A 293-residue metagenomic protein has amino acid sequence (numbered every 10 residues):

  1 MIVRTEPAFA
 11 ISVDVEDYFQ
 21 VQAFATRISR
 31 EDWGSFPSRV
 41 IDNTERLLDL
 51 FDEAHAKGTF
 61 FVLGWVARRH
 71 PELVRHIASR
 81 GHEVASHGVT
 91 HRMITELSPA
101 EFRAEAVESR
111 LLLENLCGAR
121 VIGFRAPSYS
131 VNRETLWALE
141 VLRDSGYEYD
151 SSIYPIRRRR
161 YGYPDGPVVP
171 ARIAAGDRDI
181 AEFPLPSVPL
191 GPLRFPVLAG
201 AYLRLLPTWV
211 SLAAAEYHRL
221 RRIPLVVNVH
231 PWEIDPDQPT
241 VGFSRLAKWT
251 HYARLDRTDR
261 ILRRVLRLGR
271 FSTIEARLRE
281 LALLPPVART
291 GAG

Functional and structural regions predicted by a protein language model:
I2-E83: Active-site beta->alpha N-cap acidic-glycine motif
I2-V3, A119-I122, A126-N228: Active-site-adjacent pocket scaffolds in enzyme catalytic domains
S12-V15, A85, R125, N228: Generic enzyme active-site microenvironment
Y18-A23, G191-L193, P236-V241: Short acidic/His/Gly/Ser-rich catalytic and metal-binding motifs that mark active-site loops of diverse hydrolases
R30-S38, F61-L63, T90-F102, P127-S130 (+2 more regions): The substrate-binding groove and active-site-proximal loops of carbohydrate-active enzymes, especially glycoside
T44-L48, P71-R75, R103-R110, L139 (+2 more regions): Generic structural signal for well-ordered alpha-helices, preferentially at hydrophobic/aromatic core positions
A54, L205-G293: C-terminal domain-boundary segment and adjacent tail
A54-T135, Y147, S152-R159, R178 (+1 more regions): Metal-dependent polysaccharide deacetylase catalytic core of the NodB/CE4 family, i.e., the active-site-bearing domain
